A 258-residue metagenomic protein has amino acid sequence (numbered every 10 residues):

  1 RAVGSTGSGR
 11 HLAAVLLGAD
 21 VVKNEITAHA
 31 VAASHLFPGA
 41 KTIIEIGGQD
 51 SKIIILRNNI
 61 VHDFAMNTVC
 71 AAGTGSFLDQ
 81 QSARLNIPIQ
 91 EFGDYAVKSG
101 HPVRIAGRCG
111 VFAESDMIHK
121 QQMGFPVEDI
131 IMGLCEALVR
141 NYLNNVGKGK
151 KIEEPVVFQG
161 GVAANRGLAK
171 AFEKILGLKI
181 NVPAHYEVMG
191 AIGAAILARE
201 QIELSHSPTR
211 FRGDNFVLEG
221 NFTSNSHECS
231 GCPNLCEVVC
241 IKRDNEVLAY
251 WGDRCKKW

Functional and structural regions predicted by a protein language model:
R1-I26, H62-D63: Short beta-strand-loop/turn "lid" adjacent to the catalytic site in phosphate-handling enzymes
A2-G4, K41-I44: Short glycine-aspartate micro-motif
T6-G9, A137, K148-I175, Y186-G190: Glycine-rich phosphate-binding loops at beta-strand->alpha-helix junctions
D20-T27, E173-I192: Conserved phosphate-binding/catalytic loops in two-lobed NTP-binding clefts
V31, L78-D79, A184-G213: Glycine-rich phosphate-binding/hydrolytic loop that grips phosphoryl groups
K52, E200-W258: Acidic, glycine/GT-rich loop-and beta-edge segments that sit at the periphery of enzyme/chaperone cores
N58-H101, E200, R243-D244, W251-W258: Glycine-rich phosphate-binding loop plus the immediately following alpha-helix
S115-N144: Adenine-nucleotide phosphate-binding core of ATP-dependent small-molecule kinases
